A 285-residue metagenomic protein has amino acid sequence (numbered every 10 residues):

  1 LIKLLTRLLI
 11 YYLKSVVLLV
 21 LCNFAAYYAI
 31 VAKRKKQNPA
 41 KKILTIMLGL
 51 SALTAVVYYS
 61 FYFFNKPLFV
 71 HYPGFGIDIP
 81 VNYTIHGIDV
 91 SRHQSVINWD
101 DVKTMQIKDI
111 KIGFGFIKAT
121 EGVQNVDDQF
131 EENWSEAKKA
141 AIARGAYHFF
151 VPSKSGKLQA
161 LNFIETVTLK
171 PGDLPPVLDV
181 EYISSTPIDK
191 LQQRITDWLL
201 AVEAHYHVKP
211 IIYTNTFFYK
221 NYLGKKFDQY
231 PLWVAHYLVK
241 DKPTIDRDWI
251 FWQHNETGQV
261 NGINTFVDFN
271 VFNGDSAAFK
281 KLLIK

Functional and structural regions predicted by a protein language model:
I2-K41: N-terminal Lys/Arg-rich, disordered targeting/topogenic segments
I30-K36, V57-H86: N-terminal pre-catalytic segment of deacetylase/amide-hydrolase enzymes
L44-F63: Hydrophobic membrane-insertion alpha-helices, especially the h-region of bacterial N-terminal signal peptides
V70-G74, P80-N98, I107-I112, I117-I195 (+2 more regions): Substrate-binding cleft of extracellular glycoside hydrolase catalytic domains
G74-Q94, F227-K285: Functionally critical loop-and-helix segments that line ligand-binding/catalytic clefts of soluble enzyme domains
V96-W99, Y219-N221: Short, well-ordered alpha-helical microsegments
P175-D246: Catalytic domains of cell-wall/extracellular-matrix polysaccharide-remodeling enzymes, centered on de-N-acetylation
